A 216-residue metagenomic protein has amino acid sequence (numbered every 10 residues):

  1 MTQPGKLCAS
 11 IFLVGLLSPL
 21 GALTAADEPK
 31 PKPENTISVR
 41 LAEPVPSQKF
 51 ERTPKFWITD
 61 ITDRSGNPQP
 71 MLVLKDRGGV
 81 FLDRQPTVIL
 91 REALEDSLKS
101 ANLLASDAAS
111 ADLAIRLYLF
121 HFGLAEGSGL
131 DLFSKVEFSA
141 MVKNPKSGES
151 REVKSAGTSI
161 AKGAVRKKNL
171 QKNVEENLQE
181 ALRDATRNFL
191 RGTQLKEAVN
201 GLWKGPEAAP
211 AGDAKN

Functional and structural regions predicted by a protein language model:
M1-P4: N-terminal secretory signal peptides that target proteins for export/translocation
S10-P19: Bacterial N-terminal signal peptides
L23-V88, Q194-N216: A structural "domain/chain start" motif
D27-N35, A101-E152, I160-K168, K172: Surface-exposed short loop/turn segments
M71-Q85, P145-N200: Short secondary-structure boundary motifs at beta->alpha junctions and helix caps
L74-S106, L117: Mid-chain, structured segments of secreted extracytoplasmic proteins
L90, L94-N102, G123, A185 (+3 more regions): Sec/Tat-exported extracytoplasmic proteins
